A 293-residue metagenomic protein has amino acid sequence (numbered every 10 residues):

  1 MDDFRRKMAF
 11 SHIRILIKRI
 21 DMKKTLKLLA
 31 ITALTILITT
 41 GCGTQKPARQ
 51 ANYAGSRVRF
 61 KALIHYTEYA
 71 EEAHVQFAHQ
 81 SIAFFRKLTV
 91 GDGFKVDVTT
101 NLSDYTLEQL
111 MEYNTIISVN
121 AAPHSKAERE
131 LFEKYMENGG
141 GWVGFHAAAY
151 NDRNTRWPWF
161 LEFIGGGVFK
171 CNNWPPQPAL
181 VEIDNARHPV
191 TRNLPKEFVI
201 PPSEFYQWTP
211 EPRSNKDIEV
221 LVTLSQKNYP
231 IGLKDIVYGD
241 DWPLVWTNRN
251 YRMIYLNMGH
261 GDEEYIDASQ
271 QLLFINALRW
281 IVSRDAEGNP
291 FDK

Functional and structural regions predicted by a protein language model:
D3-D21: Short, Lys/Arg-enriched N-terminal segments with co-localized hydrophobic residues within the first ~10-30 amino acids
I20-A30: Bacterial N-terminal signal peptides that target proteins for export
T40-G41: C-terminal motif of bacterial Sec signal peptides marking the signal peptidase cleavage site
P47-F60, F84-K87, K227-P243, N248-K293: Extracellular ligand-binding/catalytic regions of CAZymes and related secreted enzymes and adhesion modules
L63-D152: Helical hinge/lid and interdomain linker segments adjacent to catalytic or ligand-binding clefts that mediate domain
A122-L194: A glycine-rich, often tryptophan-bearing local segment used as a flexible ligand/cofactor-contacting loop or short
W174-N250: Catalytic beta-strand/loop cores that center a nucleophilic Ser/Cys/Thr and support acyl-enzyme chemistry
